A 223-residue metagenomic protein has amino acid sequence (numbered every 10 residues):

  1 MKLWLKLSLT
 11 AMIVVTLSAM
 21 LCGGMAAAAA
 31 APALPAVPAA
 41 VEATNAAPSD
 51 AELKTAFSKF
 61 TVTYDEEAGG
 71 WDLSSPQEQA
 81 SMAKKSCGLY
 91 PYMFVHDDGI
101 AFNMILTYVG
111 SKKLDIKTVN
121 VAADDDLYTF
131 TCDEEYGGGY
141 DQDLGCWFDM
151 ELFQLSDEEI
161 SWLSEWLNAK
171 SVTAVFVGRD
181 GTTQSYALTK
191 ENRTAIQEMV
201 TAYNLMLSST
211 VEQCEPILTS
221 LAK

Functional and structural regions predicted by a protein language model:
W4-M25: Sec-dependent N-terminal signal peptides of Gram-positive bacterial secreted proteins and lipoproteins
T10, G23-K223: A generic "folded-domain core" signal
